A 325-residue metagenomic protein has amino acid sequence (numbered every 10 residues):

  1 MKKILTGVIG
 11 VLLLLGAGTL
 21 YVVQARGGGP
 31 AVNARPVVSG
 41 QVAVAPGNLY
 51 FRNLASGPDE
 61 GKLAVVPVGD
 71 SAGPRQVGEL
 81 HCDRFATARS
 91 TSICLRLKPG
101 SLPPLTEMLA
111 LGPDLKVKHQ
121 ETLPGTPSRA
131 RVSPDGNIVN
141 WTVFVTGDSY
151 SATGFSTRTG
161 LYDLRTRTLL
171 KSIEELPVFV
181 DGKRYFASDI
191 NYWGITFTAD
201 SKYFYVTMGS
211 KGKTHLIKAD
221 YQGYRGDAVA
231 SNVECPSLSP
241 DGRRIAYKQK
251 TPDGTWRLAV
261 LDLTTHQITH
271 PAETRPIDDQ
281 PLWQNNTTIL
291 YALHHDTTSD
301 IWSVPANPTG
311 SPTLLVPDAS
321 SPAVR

Functional and structural regions predicted by a protein language model:
K2-R325: Sequence signature of WD/YWTD-type beta-propeller architectures
